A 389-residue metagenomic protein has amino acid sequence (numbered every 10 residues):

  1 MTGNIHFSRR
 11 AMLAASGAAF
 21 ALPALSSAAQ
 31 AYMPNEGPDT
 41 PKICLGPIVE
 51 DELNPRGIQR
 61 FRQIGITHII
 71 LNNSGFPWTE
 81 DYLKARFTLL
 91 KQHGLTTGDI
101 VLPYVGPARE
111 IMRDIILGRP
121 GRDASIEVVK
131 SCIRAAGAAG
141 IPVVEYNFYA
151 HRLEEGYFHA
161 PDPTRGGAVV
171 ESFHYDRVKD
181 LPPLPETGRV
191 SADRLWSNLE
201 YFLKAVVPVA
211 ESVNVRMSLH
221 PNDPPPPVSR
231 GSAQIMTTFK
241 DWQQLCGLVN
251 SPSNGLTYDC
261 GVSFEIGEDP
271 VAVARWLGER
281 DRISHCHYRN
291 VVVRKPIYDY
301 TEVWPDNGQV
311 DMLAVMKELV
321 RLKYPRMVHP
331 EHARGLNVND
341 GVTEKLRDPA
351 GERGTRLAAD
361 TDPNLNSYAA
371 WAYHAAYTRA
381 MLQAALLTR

Functional and structural regions predicted by a protein language model:
T2-F7, A11-L22, Y32-P34, P38-T40 (+6 more regions): Histidine-acidic metal/acid-base catalytic patches
L22-L25, I115-G255, L365-A369: Active-site acidic/histidine proton-transfer and metal-coordination neighborhood in alpha/beta enzyme cores
L25-E50, Q59: C-terminal segment of N-terminal export signals and the immediately downstream linker at the start of the mature
V49-L53, G75, L102-G106, F148-R152 (+4 more regions): Active-site-proximal loop/turn and secondary-structure-junction residues that shape catalytic pockets, frequently
E50-F61, L83, I126-I133, D269-R275: Short, acidic/polar
P55-N72, A139: Catalytic domains of carbohydrate-active enzymes, especially glycoside hydrolases
L71, A85-A139: Conserved, well-structured beta-alpha core segment at the onset of a catalytic domain
N72-K84: Glycine-rich, proline-tolerant flexible connector loops at the mouths of alpha/beta enzymes
